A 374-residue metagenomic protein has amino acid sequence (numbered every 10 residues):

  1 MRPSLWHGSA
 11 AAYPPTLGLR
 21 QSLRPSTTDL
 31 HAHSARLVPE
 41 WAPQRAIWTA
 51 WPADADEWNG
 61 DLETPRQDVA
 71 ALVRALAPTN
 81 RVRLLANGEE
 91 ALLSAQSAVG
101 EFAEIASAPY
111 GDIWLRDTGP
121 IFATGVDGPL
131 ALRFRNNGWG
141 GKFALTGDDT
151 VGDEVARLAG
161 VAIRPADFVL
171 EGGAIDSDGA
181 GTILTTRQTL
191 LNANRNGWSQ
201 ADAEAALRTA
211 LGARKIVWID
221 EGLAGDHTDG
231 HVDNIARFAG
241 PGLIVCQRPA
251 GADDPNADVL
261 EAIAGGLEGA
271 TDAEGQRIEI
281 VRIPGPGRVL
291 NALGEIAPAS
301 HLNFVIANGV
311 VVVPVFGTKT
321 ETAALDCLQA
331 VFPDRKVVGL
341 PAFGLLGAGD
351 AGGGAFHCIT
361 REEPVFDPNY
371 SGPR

Functional and structural regions predicted by a protein language model:
W6-R374: The feature marks the mature, well-folded catalytic cores of soluble enzymes
